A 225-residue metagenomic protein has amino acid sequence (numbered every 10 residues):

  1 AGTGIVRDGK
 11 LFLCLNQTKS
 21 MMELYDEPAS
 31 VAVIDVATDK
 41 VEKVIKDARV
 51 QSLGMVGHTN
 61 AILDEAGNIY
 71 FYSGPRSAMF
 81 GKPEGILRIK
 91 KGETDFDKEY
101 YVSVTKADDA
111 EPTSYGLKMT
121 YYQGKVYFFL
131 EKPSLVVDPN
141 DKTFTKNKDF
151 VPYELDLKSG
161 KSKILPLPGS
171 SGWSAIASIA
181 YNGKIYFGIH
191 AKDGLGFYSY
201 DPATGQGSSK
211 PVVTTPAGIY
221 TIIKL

Functional and structural regions predicted by a protein language model:
A1, K40-S52, D97-D109, K161-G169 (+1 more regions): A short beta-strand motif characteristic of beta-propeller blades
A1-I5, Q51-A61, T105-Y122, S170-Y181 (+1 more regions): Repeated scaffold domains used in trafficking and secretory/extracellular systems, primarily beta-propellers
A1-T59, L63: Long, acidic/polar, low-complexity amphipathic helices and coiled-coil-like
G9-L13, A66-F71, G124-F128, G183-F187: Entry beta-strands of beta-propeller and related beta-repeat scaffolds
G9-P28, F71-G85, F129-N147: Short, conserved, GDST-rich strand-edge loop motifs in beta-rich repeat architectures
Y25-D39, K82-D95, F144-S159, F197-T204: Beta-propeller blade signature
D97-D193: Intrinsically disordered, low-complexity segments enriched in Gly and acidic/Ser/Thr residues that form flexible
S174-I176, G188-L225: Hydrophobic, glycine-enriched assembly/anchoring segments
